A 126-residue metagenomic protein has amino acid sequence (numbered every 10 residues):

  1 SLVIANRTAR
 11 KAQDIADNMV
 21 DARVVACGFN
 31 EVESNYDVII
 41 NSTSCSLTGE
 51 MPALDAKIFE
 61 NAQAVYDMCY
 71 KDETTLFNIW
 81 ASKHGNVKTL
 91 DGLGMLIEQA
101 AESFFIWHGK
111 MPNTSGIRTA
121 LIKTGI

Functional and structural regions predicted by a protein language model:
S1-L2, D21-R23, K83-K88: Conserved S-adenosyl-L-methionine
S1-V20: NAD(P)-binding Rossmann-fold cofactor-contacting core
A16-D17, M51-D55, F77-I79: Short amphipathic alpha-helical segments
D21-Y36: Short acidic low-complexity segments
T43-S44, L93: Conserved NAD(P)H cofactor-binding loop of Rossmann-fold oxidoreductase domains
S46-M68: Rossmann-fold NAD(P) dinucleotide-binding segment
Q63-T114, R118-A120: Rossmann-fold NAD(P)-binding glycine/threonine-rich loop
